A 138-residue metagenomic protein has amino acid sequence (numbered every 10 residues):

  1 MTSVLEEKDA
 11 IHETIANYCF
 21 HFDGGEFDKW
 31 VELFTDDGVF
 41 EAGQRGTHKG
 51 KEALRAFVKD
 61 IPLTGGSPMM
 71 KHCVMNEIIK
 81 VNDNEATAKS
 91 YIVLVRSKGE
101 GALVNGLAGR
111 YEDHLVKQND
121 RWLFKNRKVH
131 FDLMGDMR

Functional and structural regions predicted by a protein language model:
M1-G24, D28-E32: Short, low-complexity N-terminal intrinsically disordered segments enriched in polar/charged residues
E13, M70-H72, L107-A108: Short solvent-exposed loop/turn micro-motifs enriched in small/polar/acidic residues
F27-V93: A solvent-exposed, acidic/Ser-Thr-rich amphipathic alpha-helical stretch
G66-S67, A102-L103, V116: Short aromatic-glycine motifs in intrinsically disordered, low-complexity regions
T87, A108-G135: Short beta-strand edge/turn micro-motifs at domain boundaries
L94-R96, H130-F131: Short, surface-exposed beta-strand-loop junctions and turns on beta-sheet-rich folds
V95-V104: Short, cysteine-centered beta-strand-loop-beta hairpins and adjacent loop/turn segments enriched in charged/polar
G99, G135-R138: Outer-membrane beta-barrel proteins
